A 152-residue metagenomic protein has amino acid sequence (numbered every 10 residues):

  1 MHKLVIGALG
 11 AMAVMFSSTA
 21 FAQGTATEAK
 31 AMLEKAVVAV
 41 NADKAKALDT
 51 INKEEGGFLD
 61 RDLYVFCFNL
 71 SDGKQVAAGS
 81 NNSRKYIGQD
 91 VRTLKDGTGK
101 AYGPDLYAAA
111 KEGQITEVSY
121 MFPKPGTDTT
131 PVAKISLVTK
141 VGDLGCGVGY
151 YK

Functional and structural regions predicted by a protein language model:
H2-K152: N-terminal membrane-sensor/transducer module of prokaryotic signaling receptors
